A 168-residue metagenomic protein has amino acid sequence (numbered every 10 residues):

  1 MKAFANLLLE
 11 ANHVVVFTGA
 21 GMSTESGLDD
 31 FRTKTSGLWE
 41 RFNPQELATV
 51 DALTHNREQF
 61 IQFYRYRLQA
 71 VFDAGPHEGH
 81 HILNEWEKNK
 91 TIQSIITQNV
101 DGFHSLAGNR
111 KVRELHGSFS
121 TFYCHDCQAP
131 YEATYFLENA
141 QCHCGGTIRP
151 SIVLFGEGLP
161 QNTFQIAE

Functional and structural regions predicted by a protein language model:
M1-E168: Conserved catalytic core of sirtuin-type NAD+-dependent deacylases
